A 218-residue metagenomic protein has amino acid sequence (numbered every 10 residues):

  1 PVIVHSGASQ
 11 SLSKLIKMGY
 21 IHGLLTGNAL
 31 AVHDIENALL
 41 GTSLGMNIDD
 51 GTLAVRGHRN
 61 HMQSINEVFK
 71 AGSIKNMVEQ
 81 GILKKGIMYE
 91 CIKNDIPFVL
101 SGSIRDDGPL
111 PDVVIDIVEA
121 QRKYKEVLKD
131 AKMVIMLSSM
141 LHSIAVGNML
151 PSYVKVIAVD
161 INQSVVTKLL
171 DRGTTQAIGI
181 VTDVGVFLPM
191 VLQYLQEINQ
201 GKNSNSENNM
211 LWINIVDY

Functional and structural regions predicted by a protein language model:
P1-K70: Metabolite-binding pocket within alpha/beta catalytic cores that recognizes anionic/polar moieties
N47-Y218: C-terminal functional extensions of proteins
